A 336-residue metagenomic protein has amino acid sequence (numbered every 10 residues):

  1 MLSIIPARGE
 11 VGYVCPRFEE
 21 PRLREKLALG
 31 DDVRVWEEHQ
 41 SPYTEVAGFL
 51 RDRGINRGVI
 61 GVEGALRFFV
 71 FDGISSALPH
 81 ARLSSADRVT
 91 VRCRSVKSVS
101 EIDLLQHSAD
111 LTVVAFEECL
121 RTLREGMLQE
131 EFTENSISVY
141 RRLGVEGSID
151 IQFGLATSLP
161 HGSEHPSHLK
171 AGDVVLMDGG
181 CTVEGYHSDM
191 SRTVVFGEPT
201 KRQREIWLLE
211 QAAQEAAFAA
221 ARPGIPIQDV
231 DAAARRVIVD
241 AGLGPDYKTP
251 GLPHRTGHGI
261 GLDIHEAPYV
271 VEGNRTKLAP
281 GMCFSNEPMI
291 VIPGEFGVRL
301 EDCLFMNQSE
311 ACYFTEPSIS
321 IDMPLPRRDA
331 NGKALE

Functional and structural regions predicted by a protein language model:
M1-E336: Active-site neighborhoods and metal-handling regions in enzymes and metal-associated proteins
